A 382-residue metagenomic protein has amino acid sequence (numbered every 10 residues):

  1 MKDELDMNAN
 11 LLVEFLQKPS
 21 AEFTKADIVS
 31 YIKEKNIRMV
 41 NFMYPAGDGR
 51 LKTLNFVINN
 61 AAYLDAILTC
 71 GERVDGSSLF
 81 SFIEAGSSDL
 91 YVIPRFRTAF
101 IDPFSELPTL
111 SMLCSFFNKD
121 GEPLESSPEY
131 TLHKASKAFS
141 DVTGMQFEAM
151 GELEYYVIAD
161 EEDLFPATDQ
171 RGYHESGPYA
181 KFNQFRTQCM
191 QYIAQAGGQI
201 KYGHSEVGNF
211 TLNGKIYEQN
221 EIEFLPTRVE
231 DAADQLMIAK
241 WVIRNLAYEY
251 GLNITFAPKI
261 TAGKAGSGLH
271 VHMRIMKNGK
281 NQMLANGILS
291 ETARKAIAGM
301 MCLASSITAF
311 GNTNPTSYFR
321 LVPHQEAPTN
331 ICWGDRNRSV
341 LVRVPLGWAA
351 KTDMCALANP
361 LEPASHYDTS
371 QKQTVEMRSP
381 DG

Functional and structural regions predicted by a protein language model:
M1-F210, T227-W241: ATP/Mg2+-dependent ligation/transfer catalytic cores
K2-K35, M43, D48, L64-D65 (+4 more regions): C-terminal accessory/tail domains of diverse enzymes
M43, T53-N55, L113, Y156 (+6 more regions): Structured core elements
G47-K52, D120-G121, V157, N209-F210 (+4 more regions): Flexible loop/turn segments at secondary-structure boundaries
I101-T109, Q146-E148, L212-I216, G263-K264 (+2 more regions): Short glycine/proline-enriched loop/turn "hinge" motifs that connect secondary-structure elements and lie
L113, E152-P166, N209-E223, A257-G279: Histidine-centered divalent-metal-coordination microenvironment in nucleic-acid enzymes
K137-G144, Q191-G198, N245-L252, N278 (+1 more regions): Generic secondary-structure signature for well-ordered alpha-helical cores
H204, E223, M237-A262: Gly/Pro-rich turn-and-neighbor structural signature
